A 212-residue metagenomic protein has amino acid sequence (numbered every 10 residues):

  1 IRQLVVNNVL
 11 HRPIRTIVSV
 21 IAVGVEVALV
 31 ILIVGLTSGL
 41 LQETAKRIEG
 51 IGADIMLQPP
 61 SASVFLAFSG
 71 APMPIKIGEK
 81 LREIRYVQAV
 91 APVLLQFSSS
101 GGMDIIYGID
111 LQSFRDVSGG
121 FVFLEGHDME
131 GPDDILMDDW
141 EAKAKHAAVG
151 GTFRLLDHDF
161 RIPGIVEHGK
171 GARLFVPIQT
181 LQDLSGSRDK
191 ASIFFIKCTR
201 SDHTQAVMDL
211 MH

Functional and structural regions predicted by a protein language model:
I1-A28, L41, K46: N-terminal Sec/SRP start-transfer signal
A28-I105, A206-L210: Hydrophobic, regular-secondary-structure patches
M56, D134-L136, I193-F195: Short aromatic/hydrophobic contact patches that present stacked aromatics for nucleic-acid/ligand binding
S63-V64, Q96-S98, Q112-F114, A142-A144 (+4 more regions): Short beta-strands and strand-coil junctions in structured, solvent-facing domains, enriched
I84, R154-R161, I165-H212: Mechanotransmission and gating elements of multispan inner-membrane complexes involved in transport and envelope
F97-G102, F123-L136, T152-G171: Beta-strand-rich non-transmembrane domains
G108-K145: Short beta-strand boundary microenvironments
